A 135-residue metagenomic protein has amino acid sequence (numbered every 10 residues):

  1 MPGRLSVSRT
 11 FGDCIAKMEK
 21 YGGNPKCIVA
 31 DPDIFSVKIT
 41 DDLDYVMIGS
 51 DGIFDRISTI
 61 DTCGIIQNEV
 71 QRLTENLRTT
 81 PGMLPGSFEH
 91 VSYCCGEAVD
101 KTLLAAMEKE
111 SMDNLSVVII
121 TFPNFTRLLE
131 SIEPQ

Functional and structural regions predicted by a protein language model:
M1-Q135: PP2C/PPM-type serine/threonine phosphatase catalytic core, specifically the conserved beta-strand-loop-alpha-helix
